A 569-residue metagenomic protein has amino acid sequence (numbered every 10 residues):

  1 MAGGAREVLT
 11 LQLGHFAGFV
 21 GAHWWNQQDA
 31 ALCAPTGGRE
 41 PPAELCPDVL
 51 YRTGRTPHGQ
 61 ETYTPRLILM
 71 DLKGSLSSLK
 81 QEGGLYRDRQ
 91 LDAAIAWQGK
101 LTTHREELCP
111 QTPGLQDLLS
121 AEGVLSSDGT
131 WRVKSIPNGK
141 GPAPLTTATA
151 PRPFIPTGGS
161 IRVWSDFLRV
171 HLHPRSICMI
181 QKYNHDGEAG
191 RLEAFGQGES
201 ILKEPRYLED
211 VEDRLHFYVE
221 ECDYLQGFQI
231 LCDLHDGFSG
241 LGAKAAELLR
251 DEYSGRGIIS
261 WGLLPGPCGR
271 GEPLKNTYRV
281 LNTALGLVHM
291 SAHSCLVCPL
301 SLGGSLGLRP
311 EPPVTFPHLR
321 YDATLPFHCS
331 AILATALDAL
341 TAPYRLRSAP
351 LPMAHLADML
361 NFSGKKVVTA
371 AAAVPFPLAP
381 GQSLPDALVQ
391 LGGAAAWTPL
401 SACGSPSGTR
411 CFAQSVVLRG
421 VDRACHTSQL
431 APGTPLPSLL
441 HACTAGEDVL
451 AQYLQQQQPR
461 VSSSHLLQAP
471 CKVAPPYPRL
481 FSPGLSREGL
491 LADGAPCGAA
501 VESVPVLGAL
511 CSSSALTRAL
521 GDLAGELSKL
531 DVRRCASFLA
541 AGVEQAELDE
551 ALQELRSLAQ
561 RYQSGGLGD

Functional and structural regions predicted by a protein language model:
A2-D569: Terminal, contiguous helix-loop blocks that mediate binding/assembly
